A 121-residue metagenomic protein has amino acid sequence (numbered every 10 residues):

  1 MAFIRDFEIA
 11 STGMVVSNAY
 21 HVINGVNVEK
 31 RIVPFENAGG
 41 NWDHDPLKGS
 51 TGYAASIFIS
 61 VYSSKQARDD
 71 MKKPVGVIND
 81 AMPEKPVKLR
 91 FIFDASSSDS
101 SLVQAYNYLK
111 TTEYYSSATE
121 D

Functional and structural regions predicted by a protein language model:
M1-F58, S64-D121: Viral virion structural and adsorption modules
